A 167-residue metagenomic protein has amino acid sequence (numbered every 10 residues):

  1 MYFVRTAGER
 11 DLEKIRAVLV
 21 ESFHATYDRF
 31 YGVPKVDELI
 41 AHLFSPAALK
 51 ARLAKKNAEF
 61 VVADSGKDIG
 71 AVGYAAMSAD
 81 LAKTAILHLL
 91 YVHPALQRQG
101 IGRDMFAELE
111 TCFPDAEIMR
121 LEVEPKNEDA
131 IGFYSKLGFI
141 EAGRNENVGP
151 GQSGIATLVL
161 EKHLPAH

Functional and structural regions predicted by a protein language model:
Y2, T6-R10, A17-Q97, R103-C112 (+2 more regions): Acetyl-CoA-dependent GNAT
E9-L12, N127-E128: Alpha-helix N-cap/helix-start and coil->helix boundary motif
R52, T84-A85, I118-I131, S135-H167: C-terminal "cap" of GNAT-fold acetyltransferases
